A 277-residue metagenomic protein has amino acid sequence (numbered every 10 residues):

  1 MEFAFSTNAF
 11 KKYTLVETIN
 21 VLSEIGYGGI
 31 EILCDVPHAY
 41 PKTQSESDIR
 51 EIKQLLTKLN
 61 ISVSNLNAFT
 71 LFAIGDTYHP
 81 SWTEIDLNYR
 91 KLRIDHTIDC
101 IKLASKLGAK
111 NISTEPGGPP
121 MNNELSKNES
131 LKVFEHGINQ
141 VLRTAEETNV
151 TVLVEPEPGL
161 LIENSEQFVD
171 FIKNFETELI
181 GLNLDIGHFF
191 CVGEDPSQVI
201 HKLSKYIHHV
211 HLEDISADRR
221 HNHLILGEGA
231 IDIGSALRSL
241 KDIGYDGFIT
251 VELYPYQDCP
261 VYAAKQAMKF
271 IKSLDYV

Functional and structural regions predicted by a protein language model:
M1-A4, K11-G28, R50, T57 (+5 more regions): Histidine-acidic metal/acid-base catalytic patches
A9-K11, C34-V36, F69-F72, P116-P120 (+4 more regions): Active-site-proximal loop/turn and secondary-structure-junction residues that shape catalytic pockets, frequently
V16-E17, K58, A73-G181, C191: Active-site acidic/histidine proton-transfer and metal-coordination neighborhood in alpha/beta enzyme cores
I32, V63-N65, S113-T114, V154 (+2 more regions): Hydrophobic residues in well-ordered beta-strands that form the structural core
L33-L56, P116-N122: Glycine-rich, proline-tolerant flexible connector loops at the mouths of alpha/beta enzymes
Y40, D76, N122, R220 (+1 more regions): Glycine/Thr-rich phosphate-binding loops of Rossmann-like dinucleotide-binding domains
P41, S45-D48, W82, D86-R93 (+5 more regions): Residue-level preference for long, well-ordered alpha-helices that form the structural scaffold of enzyme catalytic
L56-T70: Glycine-rich, aromatic-flanked loop segments that form ligand/cofactor-binding clefts across common enzyme folds
